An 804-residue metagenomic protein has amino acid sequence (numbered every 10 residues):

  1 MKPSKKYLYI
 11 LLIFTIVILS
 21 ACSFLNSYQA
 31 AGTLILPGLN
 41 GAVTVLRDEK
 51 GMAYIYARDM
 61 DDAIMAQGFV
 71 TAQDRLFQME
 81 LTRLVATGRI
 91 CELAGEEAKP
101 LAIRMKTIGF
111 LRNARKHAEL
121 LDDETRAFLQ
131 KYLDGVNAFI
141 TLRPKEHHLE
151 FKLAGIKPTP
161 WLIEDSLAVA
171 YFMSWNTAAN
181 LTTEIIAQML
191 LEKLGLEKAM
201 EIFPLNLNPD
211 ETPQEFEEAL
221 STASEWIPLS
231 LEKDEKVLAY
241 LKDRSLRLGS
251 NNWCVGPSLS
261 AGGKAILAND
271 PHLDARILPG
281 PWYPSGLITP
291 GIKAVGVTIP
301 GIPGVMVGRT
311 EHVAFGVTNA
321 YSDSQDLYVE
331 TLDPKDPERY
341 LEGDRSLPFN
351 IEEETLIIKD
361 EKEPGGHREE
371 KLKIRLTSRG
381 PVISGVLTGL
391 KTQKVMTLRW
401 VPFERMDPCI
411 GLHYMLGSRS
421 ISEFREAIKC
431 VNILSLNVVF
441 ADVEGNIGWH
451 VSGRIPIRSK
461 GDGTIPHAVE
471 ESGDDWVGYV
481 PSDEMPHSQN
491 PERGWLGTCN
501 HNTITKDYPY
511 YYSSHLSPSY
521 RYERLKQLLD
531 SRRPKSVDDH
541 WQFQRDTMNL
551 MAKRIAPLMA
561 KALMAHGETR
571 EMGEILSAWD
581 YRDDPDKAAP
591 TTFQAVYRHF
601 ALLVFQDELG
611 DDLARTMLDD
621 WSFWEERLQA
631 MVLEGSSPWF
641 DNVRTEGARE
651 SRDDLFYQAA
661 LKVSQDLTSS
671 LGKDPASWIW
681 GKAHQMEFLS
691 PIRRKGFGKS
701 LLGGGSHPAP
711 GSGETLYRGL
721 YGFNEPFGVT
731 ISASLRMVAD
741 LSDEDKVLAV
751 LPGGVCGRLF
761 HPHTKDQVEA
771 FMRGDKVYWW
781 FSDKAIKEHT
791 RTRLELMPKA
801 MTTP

Functional and structural regions predicted by a protein language model:
K2-I13: N-terminal Sec-pathway targeting helices
L25-I266, P271-D274, L278, P290-G291 (+2 more regions): Substrate-recognition/specificity elements adjacent to catalytic centers across diverse enzyme folds
G109-R112, L133-D134, P402-R405, I410-L436 (+2 more regions): Proteins synthesized as precursors that undergo proteolytic processing into mature forms
I292-I299, G308-H312, V317-E470: Glycine- and hydrophobic-rich flexible loops that cap the catalytic core of alpha/beta enzyme folds
I433-R532, Y597-F605: Hydrophobic alpha-helical segments
Y511-T569, D653-P804: Terminal end segments
R598-S677: Charged, long alpha-helical assembly modules
